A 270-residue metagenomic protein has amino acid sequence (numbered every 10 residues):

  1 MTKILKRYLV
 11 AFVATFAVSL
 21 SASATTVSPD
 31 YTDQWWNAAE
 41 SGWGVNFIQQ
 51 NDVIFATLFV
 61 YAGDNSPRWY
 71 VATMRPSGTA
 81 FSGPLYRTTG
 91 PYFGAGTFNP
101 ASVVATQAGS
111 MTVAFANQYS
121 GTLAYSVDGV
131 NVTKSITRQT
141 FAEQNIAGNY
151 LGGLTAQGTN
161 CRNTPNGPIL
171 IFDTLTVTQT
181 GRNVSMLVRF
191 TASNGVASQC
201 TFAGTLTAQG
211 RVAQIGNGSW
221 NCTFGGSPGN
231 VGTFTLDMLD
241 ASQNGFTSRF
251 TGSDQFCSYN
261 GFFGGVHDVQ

Functional and structural regions predicted by a protein language model:
M1-K6: N-terminal secretory signal peptides that target proteins for export/translocation
V10-S19: Bacterial N-terminal signal peptides
L20-A24: Compositionally biased regions
T25-Q270: Mature soluble binding/inhibitory domains
